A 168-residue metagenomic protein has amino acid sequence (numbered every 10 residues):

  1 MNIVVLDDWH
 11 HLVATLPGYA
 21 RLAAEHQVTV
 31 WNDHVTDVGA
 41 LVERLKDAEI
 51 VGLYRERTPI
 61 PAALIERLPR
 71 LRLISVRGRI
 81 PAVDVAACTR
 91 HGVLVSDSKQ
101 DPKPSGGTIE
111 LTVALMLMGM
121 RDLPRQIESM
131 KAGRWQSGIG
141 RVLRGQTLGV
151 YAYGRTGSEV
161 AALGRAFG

Functional and structural regions predicted by a protein language model:
M1-I50, R55: N-terminal glycine-/charge-rich "phosphate-binding" loop or analogous flexible N-terminal tail
V4-V5, S75, G149: Short, well-ordered beta-strand segments
A14-L16, A40, P61-L64, V83-A86 (+1 more regions): Short glycine-/acidic-enriched loop or helix-start segments at secondary-structure transitions that form or flank
L22-A23, T89, R165: Anion (oxyanion) recognition and catalysis
W31-T36, L53-R57, G78, E128-Q136: Short gly/ser/thr-rich secondary-structure transition/capping motifs
E49-I127, R141: Phosphate/diphosphate ligand-binding glycine-rich loop within oxidoreductases
S137-G168: Rossmann-like dinucleotide/phosphate-binding beta-alpha-beta segment
